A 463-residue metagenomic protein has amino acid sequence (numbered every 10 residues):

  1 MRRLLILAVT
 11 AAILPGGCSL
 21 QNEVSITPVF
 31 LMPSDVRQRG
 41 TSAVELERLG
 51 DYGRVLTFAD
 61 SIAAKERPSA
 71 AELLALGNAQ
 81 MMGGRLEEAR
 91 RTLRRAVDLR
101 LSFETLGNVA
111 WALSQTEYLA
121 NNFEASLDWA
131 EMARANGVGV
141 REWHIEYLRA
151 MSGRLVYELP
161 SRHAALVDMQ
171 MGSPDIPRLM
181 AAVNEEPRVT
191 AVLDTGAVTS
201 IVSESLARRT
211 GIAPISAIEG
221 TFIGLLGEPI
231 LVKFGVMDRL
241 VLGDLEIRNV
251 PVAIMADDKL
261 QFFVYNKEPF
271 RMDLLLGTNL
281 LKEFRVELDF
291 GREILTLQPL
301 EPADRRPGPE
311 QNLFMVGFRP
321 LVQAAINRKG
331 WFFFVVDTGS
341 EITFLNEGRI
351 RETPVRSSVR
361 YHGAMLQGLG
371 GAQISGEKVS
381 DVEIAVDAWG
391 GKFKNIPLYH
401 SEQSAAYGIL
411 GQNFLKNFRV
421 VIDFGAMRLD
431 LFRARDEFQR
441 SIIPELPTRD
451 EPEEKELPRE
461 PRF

Functional and structural regions predicted by a protein language model:
M1-L4: Positively charged n-region of N-terminal signal peptides that target proteins for export
I6-G16: Bacterial N-terminal signal peptides
C18-F463: Pepsin/retropepsin-fold aspartyl endopeptidases
